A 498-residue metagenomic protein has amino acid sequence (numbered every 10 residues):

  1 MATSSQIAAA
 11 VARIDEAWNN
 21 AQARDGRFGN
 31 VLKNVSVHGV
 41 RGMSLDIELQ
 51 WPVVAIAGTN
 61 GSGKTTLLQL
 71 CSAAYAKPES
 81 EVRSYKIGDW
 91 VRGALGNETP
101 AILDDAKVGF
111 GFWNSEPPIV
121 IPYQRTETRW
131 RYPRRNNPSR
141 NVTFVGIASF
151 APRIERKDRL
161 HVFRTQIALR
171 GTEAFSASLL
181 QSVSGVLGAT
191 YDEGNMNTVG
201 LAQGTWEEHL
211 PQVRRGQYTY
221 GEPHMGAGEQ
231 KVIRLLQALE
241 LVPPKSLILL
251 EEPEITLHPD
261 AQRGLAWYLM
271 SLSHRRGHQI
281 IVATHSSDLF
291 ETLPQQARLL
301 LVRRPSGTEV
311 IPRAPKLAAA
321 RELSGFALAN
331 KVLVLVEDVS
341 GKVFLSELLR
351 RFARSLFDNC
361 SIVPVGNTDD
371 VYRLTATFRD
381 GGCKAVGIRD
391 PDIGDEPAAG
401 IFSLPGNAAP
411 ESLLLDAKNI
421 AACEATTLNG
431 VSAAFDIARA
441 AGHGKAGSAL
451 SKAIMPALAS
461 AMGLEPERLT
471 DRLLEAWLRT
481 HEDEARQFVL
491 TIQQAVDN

Functional and structural regions predicted by a protein language model:
M1-E155, F175: P-loop NTPase switch/coupling surface
A2-G26, I147-M225: Extended helical coiled-coil dimerization/tether regions that scaffold and oligomerize large DNA-maintenance assemblies
A2-I7, E16-N20, E291-P397, A409: RecA-like P-loop NTPase motor core
S5-Q22, G26-K64, Q69-Y75, T219-L323: Switch/communication elements of ASCE P-loop NTPase nucleotide-binding domains
V54-I56, S62, A434-N498: C-terminal, charge/polar-rich interaction regions
V54-I56, T143-V145, I281, L299 (+2 more regions): Hydrophobic/aromatic beta-strand patches that form the interior of the parallel beta-sheet core in alpha/beta enzyme
K64, D390-S460: Activity-critical C-terminal alpha-helical subdomain
N141, S246-L247, V332, A385: The start of beta-strands in P-loop NTPase/AAA+ ATPase cores
